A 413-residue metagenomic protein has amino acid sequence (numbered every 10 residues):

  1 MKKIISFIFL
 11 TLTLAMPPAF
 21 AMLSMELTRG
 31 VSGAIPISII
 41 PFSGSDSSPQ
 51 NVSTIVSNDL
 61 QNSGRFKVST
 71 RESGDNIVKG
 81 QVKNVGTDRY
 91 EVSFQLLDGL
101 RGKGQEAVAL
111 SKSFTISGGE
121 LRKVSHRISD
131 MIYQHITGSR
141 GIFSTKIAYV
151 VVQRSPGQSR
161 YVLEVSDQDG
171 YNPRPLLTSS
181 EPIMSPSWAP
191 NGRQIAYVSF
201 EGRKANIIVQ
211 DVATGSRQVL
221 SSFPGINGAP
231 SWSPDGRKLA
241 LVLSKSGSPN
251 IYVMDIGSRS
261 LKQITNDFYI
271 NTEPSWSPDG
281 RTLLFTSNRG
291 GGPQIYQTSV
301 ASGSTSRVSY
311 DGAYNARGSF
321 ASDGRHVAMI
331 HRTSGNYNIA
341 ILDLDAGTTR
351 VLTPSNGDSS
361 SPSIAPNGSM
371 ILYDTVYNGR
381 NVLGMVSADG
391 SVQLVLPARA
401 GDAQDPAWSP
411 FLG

Functional and structural regions predicted by a protein language model:
S6-A15: Bacterial N-terminal signal peptides
L23, G74-M131: Amphipathic beta-strand/beta-sheet edge segments enriched in Tyr/Trp
S24-K83: Short beta-strand->alpha-helix linker/helix-N-cap micro-motif that forms a surface specificity/interaction loop
R140, V152-V162, V198-N206, S221-I226 (+9 more regions): A flexible loop/linker signature enriched in serine peptidases of the S9 family
G141-F143, P190-N191, P234-D235, P278-D279 (+3 more regions): Residue-level detector of Asp-centered blade-edge/turn motifs that repeat once per structural unit in beta-propeller
I147, I195, G236-A240, G280-L284 (+2 more regions): Hydrophobic beta-strand positions that form the internal "hydrophobic ladder" of WD40/Gbeta-like beta-propeller blades
D167-P182, Q210-G228, M254-T272, T298-Y314 (+2 more regions): Multi-bladed beta-propeller domains
